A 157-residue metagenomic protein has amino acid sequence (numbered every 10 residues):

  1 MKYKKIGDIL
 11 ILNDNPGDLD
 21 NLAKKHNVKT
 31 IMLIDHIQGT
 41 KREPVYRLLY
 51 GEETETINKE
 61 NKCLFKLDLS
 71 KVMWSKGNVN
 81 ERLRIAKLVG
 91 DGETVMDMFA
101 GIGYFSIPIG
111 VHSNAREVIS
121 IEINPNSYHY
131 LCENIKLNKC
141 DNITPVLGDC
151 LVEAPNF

Functional and structural regions predicted by a protein language model:
M1-F157: SAM-dependent transferase fold signal centered on methyltransferase-like domains, encompassing both Class I
